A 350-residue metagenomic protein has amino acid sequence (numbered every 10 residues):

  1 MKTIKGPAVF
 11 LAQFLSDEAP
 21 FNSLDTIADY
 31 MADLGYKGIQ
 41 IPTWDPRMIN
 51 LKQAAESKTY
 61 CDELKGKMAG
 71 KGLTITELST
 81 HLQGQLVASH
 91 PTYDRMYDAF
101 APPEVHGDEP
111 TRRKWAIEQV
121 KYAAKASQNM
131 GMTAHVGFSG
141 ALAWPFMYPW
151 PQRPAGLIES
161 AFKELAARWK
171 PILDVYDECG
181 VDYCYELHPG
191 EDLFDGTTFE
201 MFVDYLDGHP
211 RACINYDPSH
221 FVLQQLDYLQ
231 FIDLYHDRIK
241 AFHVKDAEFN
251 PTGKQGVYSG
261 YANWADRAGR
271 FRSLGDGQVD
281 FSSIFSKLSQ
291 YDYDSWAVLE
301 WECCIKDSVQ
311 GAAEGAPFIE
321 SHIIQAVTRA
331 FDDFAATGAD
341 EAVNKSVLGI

Functional and structural regions predicted by a protein language model:
M1-T3, I27-G35, A55-E77, T92-D94 (+5 more regions): Acidic (Asp/Glu)-rich catalytic clusters
I4-P7, L11-A12, N22, G38-I39 (+5 more regions): Acidic/histidine-rich catalytic cores of soluble enzymes
F14-L15, V298-S308: A short, acidic, flexible beta-alpha connecting loop/helix-capping segment that sits on the rim of active
E18-M31, K114-K125, Q224-D233, F281-I284: Short, acidic/polar
D25, D29-Y30, G70, Q85-C213 (+2 more regions): Active-site acidic/histidine proton-transfer and metal-coordination neighborhood in alpha/beta enzyme cores
I39-P42, I75-T80, M132-G140, D182-E186 (+1 more regions): Short beta-strand segments at enzyme active-site cores
I41-K65, G84, S139-F146: Glycine-rich, proline-tolerant flexible connector loops at the mouths of alpha/beta enzymes
S308-F331, A335: C-terminal helical cap(s) of enzyme catalytic domains, especially alpha/beta-barrels
